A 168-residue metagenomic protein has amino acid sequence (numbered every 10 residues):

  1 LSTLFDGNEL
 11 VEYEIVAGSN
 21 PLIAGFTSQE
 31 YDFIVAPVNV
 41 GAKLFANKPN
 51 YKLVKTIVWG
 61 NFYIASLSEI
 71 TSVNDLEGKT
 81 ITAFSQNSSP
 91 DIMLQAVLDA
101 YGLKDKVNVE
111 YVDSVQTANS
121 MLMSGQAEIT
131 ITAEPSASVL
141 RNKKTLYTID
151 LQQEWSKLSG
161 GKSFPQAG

Functional and structural regions predicted by a protein language model:
L1-V16, N20-P21, G25-T27, K43-N47 (+1 more regions): Short, polar/charged alpha-helical segment
L10-G18, F33-V35, D105-S114: Short beta-strand-to-loop elements that line the ligand-binding cleft of bilobed periplasmic-binding protein-like
G18-L22, E30, P37-V40, S72 (+4 more regions): Stable alpha-helical elements in mature extracytoplasmic
T27-P37, K48-Y51, K79-T82, M123-T132 (+1 more regions): Alpha-to-beta junction loops
N39-V40, E110, T117-G168: Pocket-lining segment of extracytoplasmic ligand-binding domains
I57-A65, F84-V97, Q152-G168: Extracytoplasmic ligand-binding site segments that recognize negatively charged/polar headgroups
S66-I81: Flexible hinge/capping segments at coil-to-helix
K79-S89, Y101, E110-S114, T130-T132: Short beta-strand->loop
